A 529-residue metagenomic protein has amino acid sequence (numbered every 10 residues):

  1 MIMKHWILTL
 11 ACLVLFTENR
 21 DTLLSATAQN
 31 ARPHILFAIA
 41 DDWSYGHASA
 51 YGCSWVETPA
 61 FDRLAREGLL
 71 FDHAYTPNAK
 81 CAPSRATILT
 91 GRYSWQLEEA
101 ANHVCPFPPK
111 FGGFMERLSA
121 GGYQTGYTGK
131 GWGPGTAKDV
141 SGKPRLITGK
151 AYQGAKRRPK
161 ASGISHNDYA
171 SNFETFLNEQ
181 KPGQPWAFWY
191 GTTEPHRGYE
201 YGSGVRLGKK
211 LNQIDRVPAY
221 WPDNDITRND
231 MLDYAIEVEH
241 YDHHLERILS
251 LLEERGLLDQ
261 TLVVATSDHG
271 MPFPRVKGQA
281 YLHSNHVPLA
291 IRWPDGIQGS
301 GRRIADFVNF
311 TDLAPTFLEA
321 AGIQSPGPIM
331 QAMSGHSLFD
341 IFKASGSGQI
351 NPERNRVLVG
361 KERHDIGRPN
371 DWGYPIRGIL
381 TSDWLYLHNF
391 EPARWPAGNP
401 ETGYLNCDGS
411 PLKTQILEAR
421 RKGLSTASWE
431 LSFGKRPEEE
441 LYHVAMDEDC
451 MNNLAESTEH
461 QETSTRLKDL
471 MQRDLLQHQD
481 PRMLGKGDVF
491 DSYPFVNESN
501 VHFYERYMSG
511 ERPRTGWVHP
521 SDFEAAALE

Functional and structural regions predicted by a protein language model:
M1, L15-F16, L358: Short, low-complexity interaction segments enriched in Ser/Thr/Pro/Gly
M3-L8, D491-F495: Short, basic/polar N-terminal leader/transit segment immediately after the initiator methionine
K4, T22-E440, E448-D469, R473 (+2 more regions): Formylglycine-dependent sulfatase
I7-E18: Bacterial N-terminal signal peptides
L475-Q479: Short arginine-rich
M483-E498: Short, charged, surface-exposed hinge/linker loops at domain edges that act as mobile lids or interdomain connectors
